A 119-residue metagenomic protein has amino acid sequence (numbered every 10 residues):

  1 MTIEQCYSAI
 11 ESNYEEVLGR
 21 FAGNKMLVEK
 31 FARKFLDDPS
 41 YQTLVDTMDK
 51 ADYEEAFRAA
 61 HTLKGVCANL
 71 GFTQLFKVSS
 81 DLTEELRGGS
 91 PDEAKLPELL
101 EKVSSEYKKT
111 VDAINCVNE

Functional and structural regions predicted by a protein language model:
M1-R58, T62-K64, A68-E119: Two-component system phosphorelay core
